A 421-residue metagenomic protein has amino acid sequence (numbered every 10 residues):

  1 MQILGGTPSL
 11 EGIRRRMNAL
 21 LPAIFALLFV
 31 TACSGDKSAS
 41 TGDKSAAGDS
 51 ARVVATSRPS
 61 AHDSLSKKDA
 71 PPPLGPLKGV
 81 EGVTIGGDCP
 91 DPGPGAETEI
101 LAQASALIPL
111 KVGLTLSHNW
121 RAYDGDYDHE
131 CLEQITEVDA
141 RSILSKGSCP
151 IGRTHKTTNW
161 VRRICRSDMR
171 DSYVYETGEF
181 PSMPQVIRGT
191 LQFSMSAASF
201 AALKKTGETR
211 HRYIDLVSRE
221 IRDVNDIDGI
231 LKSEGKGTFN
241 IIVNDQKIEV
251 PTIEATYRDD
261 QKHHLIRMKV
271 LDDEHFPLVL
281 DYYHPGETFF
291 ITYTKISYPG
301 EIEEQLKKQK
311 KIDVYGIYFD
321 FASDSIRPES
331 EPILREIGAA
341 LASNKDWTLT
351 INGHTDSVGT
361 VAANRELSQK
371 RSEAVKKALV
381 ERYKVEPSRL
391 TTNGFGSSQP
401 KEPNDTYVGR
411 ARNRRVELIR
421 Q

Functional and structural regions predicted by a protein language model:
M1-M17: N-terminal secretory signal peptides that target proteins for export/translocation
M17-A26: Sec-dependent signal peptide recognition, specifically the positively charged N-region followed immediately by
T31-A32: C-terminal motif of bacterial Sec signal peptides marking the signal peptidase cleavage site
K37-S64: Short, low-complexity, disordered segments immediately C-terminal to signal peptides in bacterial exported proteins
L65-L110, L114-R141, I151-H155, N159-D168 (+2 more regions): Acidic, serine/threonine-rich low-complexity disordered tracts
Y175-K205: Acidic/charged, solvent-exposed loop-and-adjacent secondary-structure segments enriched in E/D, K/R, S/T, and G/P
Y283-T348, E381: Periplasmic peptidoglycan-binding/tethering modules of Gram-negative envelope proteins
E331, H354-Q421: Periplasmic OmpA-like peptidoglycan-binding domain that tethers envelope proteins to the cell wall
